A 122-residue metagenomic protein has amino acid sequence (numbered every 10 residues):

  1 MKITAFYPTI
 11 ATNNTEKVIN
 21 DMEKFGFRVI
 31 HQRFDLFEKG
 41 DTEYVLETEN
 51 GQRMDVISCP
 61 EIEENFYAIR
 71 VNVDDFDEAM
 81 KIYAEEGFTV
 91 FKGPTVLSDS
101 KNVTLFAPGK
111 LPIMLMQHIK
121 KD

Functional and structural regions predicted by a protein language model:
M1-I19, F66-V71, I119-D122: N-terminal beta-strand motif that seeds the catalytic metal site of vicinal oxygen chelate
K2, T9-G51, K101: Core segments of cupin and vicinal oxygen chelate
N20-D21, D77-I82: Short amphipathic alpha-helices within nucleic acid-binding modules
M22, E49, E64-V71, I113: General detector of folded, globular domains
Q32-F34, V45, K81-D122: Vicinal oxygen chelate
N50-R53, I62-E63, F76-D77: Short, charged/polar surface micro-motifs in flexible loops or helix N-caps
G51-D55, K110-I113: Short, charged/polar, Gly/Pro-enriched secondary-structure boundary elements
